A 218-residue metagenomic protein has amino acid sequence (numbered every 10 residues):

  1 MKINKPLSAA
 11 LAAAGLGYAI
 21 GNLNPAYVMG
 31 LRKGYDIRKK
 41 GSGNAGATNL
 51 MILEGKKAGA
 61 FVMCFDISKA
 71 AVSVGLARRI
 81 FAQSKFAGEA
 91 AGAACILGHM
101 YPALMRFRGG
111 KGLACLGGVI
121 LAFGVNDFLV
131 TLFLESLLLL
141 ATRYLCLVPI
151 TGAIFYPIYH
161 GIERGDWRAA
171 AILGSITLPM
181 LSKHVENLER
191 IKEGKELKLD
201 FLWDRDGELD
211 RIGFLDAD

Functional and structural regions predicted by a protein language model:
M1-A12, V74-A90, L121-D127, H160-I172: Helix-coil boundary and interhelical linker segments in multi-pass alpha-helical membrane proteins
S8-R32: N-terminal signal-anchor transmembrane alpha helix
G17-G21, C95-H99, E135, L139 (+2 more regions): Alpha-helical transmembrane segments of multi-pass membrane proteins
V28-G59, E189-L215: Cytosolic, membrane-interface loops and tails of multi-pass inner-membrane proteins
D36-G46, L104-G117, Y144-G152: Short, non-helical or kinked segments that cap or interrupt transmembrane helices
M51-E54, A77-I80, G98, L113-T142 (+1 more regions): Interfacial segments of multi-pass membrane proteins
A58-C64, S68-L104, N126, L134-S136: Nucleotide and nucleotide-moiety/phosphate-recognizing core
L145-A153, R164-I176: Loop-to-transmembrane alpha-helix initiation sites
